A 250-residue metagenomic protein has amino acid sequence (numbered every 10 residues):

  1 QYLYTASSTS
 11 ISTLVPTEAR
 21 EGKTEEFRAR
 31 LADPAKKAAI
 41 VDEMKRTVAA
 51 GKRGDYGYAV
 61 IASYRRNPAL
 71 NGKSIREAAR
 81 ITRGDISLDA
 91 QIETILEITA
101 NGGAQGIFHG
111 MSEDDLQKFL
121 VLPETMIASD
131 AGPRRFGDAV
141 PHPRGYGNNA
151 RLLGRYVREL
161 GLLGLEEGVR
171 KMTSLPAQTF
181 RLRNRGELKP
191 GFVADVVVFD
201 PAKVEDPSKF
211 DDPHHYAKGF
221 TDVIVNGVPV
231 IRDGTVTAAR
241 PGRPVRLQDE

Functional and structural regions predicted by a protein language model:
Q1-G161: Active-site neighborhoods of metal-dependent hydrolases
D33, K118-E124, D130, V197-R243: C-terminal cap of metal-dependent C-N hydrolases
R80, G84, K171-L175, D195 (+1 more regions): Mid-to-C-terminal alpha-helical segments outside catalytic/metal-binding sites
I92, A150, E166-T173: Hydrophobic face of alpha-helices
G103-L116, L160-R170, A177-H214: Acidic, glycine-enriched loop/beta-strand segments at the rims of small-molecule binding/catalytic pockets
L152-R155, L175, G219, N226: Generic recognition of well-ordered alpha-helical segments
V245-E250: Short, solvent-exposed cationic patches
